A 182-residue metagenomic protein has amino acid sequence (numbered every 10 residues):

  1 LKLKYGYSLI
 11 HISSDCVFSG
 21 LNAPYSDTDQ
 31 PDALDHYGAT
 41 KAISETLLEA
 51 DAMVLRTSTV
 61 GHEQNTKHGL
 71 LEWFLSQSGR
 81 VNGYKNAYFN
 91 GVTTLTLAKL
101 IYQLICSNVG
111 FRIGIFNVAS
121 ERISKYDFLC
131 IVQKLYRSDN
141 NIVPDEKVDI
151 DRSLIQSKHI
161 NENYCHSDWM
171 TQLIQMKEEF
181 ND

Functional and structural regions predicted by a protein language model:
L1-D32: Conserved Rossmann-fold NAD(P)-dependent oxidoreductase catalytic core, especially the SDR/UDP-sugar
S8, P31-S58: Active-site Tyr-X1-5-Lys
S14, T57, S120: Short acidic donor-binding/metal-coordinating loop in glycosyltransferase active sites
S26-A42, G91-V92, R122-I123: Short-chain dehydrogenase/reductase
T46-F89, L95-T96, Y102: NAD(P)-dependent short-chain dehydrogenase/reductase
L71, L75, T94-Y102, H166-N181: Short, amphipathic alpha-helical "lid/cap" segments that border enzyme active or binding sites
A98-L100, S107-D151: Mid/C-terminal beta-alpha module of Rossmann-like enzyme folds, strongest in SDR-family dehydrogenases/epimerases
S138-D182: C-terminal amphipathic/interface module of NAD(P)-dependent oxidoreductases and related NAD-binding regulators
